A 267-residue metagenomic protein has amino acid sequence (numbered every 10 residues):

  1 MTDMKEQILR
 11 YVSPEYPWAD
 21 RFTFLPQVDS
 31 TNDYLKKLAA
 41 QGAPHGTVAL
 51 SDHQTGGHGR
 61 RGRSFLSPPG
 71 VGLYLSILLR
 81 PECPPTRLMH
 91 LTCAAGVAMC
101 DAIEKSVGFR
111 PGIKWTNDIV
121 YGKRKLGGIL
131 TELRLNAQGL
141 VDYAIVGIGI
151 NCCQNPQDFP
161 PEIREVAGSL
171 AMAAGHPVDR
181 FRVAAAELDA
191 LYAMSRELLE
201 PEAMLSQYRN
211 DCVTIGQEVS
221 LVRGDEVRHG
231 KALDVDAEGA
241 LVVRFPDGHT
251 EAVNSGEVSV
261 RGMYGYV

Functional and structural regions predicted by a protein language model:
M1-S106, G127, L135, V178 (+2 more regions): N-terminal lobe of the biotin/lipoate ligase/transferase fold
T2-D3, C93-P111, Y121-V267: Long, positively charged amphipathic alpha-helical accessory segments at protein N-termini or as interdomain linkers
P26, I113-W115: Short loop/edge segments at beta-strand edges and connector loops that shape dinucleotide/nucleotide cofactor-binding
